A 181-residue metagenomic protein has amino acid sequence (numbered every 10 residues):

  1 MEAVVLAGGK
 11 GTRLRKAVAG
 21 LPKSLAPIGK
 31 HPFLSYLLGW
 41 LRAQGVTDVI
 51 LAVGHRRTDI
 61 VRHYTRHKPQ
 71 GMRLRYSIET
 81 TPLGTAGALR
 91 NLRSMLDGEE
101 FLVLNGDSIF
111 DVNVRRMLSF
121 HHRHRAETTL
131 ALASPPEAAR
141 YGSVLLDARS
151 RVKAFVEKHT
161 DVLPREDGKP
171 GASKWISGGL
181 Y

Functional and structural regions predicted by a protein language model:
M1-V5, R13, P27, H31-N105 (+4 more regions): Conserved N-terminal catalytic core of the sugar/cofactor nucleotidyltransferase
G11-R13, H124: Glycine-rich "HGGG/HGxG" loop immediately N-terminal to the catalytic nucleophile of the alpha/beta-hydrolase
V18, Y64, V156: Short, flexible helix/strand-to-coil boundary loops that buttress conserved ligand/catalytic motifs in alpha/beta
A19-S24: Short alpha-helical oligomerization interface
D111-Y181: Conserved core of the sugar-phosphate nucleotidyltransferase
